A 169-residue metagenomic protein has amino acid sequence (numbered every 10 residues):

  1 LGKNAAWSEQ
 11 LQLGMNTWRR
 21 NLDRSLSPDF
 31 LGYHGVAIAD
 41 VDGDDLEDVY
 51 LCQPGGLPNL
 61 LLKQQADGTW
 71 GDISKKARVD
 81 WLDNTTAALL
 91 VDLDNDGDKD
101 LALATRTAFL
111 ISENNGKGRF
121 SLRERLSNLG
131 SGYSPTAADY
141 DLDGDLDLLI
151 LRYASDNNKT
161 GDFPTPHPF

Functional and structural regions predicted by a protein language model:
L1-G2, G71-K76, S121-R125: Beta-propeller fold detector
A5-G35, A77-L89, R125-T136: Repeat-based blade/solenoid architectures
Y33-G43, K63, N84-N95, E113 (+2 more regions): Beta-propeller blade termini
D48-Q53, K99-T105, L148-R152: Hydrophobic beta-strand segments that make up the repeating blades of beta-propeller and related beta-repeat
P54-L57, T107, P168-F169: Short, solvent-exposed loop/turn segments at conserved positions within beta-propeller repeat blades
L60-L62, A108-L110: A short loop-to-beta-strand structural motif that recurs across blades of beta-propeller domains
Q65-G68, N114-G118: Short loop/turn segments that connect beta-strands within beta-propeller blades
R152-F169: Short, conserved, GDST-rich strand-edge loop motifs in beta-rich repeat architectures
